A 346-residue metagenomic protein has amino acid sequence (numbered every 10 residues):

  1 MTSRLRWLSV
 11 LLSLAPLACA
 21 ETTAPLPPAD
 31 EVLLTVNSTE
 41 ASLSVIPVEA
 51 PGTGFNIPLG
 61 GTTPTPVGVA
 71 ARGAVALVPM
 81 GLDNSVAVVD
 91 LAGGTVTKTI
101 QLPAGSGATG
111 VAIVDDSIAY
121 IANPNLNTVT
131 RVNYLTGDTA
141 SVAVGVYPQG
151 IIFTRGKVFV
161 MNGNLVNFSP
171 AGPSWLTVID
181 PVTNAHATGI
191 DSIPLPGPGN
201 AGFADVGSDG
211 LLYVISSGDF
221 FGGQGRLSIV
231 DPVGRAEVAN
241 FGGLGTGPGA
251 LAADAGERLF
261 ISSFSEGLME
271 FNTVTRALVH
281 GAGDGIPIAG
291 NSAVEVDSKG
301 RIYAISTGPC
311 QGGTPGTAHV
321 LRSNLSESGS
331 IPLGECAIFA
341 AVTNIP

Functional and structural regions predicted by a protein language model:
M1-S3: N-terminal secretory signal peptides that target proteins for export/translocation
W7-L17: Bacterial N-terminal signal peptides
C19-P346: Predominantly soluble domains enriched in secretory-pathway, periplasmic, or organellar proteins
